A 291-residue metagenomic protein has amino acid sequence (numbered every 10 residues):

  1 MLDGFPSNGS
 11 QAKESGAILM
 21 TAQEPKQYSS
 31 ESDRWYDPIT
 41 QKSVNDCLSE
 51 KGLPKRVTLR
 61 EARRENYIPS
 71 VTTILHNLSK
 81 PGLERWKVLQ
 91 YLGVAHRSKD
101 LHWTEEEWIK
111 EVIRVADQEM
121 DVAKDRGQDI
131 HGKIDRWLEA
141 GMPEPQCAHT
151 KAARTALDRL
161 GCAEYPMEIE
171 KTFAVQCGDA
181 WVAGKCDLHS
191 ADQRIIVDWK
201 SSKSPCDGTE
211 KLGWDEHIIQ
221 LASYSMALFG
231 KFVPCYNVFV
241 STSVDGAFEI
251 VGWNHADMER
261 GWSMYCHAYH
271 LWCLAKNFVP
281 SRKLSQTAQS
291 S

Functional and structural regions predicted by a protein language model:
L2-A183: Metal-dependent nuclease catalytic cores that hydrolyze phosphodiester bonds in DNA/RNA, characterized by
A148, K283-S285: Short glycine-rich, low-complexity/disordered patches
K171-R282: Mg2+/Mn2+-dependent nuclease catalytic core
Q286-S291: Acidic, carboxylate-rich catalytic segments that either coordinate divalent cations
